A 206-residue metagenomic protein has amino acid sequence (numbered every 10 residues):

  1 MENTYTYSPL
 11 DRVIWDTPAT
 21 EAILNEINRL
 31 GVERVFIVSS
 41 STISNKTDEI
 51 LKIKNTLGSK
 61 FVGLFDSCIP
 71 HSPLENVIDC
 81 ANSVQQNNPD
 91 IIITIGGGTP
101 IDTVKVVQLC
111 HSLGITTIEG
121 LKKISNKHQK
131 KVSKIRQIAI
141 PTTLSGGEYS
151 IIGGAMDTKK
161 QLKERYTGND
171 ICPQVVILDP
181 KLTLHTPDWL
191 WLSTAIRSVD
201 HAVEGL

Functional and structural regions predicted by a protein language model:
M1-I91: ATP/NTP phosphate-donor binding region
R29, K52-T56, L109, G153-M156 (+1 more regions): Short, solvent-exposed amphipathic alpha-helical segments in soluble enzyme and RNA/protein-processing domains
T42, S67-I69, G97, N126 (+1 more regions): Short, ordered loop/turn segments at secondary-structure junctions
K52, C80-A81, P100-G114, S150-I151: Short Gly/Thr/Asp-enriched flexible loops that form oxyanion-binding sites at enzyme active sites
F65, P100-V104, A139, I177: Generic enzyme active-site microenvironment
P89-K105, T142-G147: Glycine/serine-rich anion-binding loops at beta->alpha junctions that coordinate negatively charged ligand groups
L113-L206: A glycine/threonine-rich phosphate-anchoring loop and its flanking beta-alpha core in nucleotide/phosphate-binding
